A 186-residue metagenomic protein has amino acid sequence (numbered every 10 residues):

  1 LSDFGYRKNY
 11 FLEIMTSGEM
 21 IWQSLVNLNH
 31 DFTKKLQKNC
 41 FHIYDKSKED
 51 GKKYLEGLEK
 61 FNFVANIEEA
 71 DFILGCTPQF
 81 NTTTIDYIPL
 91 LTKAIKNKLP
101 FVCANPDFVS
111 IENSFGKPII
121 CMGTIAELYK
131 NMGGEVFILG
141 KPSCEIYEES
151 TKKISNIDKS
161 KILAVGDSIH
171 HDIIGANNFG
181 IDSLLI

Functional and structural regions predicted by a protein language model:
L1-I186: HAD-like aspartate-dependent phosphatase fold
